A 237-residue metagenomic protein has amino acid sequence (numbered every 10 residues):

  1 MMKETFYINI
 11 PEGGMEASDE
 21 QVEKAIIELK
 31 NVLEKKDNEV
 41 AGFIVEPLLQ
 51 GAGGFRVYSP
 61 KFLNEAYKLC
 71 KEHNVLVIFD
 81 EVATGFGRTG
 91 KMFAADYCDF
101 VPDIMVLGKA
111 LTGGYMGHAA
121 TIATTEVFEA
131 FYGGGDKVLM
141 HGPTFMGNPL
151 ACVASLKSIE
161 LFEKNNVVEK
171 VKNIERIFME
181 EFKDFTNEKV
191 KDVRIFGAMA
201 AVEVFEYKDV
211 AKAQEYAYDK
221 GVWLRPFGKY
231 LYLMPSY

Functional and structural regions predicted by a protein language model:
M1-Y237: Conserved N-terminal phosphate-binding loop of PLP-dependent enzymes in the Aspartate aminotransferase
